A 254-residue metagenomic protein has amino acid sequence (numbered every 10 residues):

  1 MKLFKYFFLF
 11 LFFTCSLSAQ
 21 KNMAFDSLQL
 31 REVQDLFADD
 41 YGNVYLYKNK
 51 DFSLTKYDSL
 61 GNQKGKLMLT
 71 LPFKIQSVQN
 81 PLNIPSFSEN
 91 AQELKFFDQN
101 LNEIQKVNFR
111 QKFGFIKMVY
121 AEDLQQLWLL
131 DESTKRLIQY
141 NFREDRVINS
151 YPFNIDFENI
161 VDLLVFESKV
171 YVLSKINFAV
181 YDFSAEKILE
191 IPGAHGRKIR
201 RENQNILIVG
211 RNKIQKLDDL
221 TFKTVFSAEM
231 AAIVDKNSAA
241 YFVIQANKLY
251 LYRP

Functional and structural regions predicted by a protein language model:
M1-A24: Bacterial Sec-dependent N-terminal signal peptides
Q20-N83: Start-of-domain marker
K21-Q29, G61-M68, E103-R110, D145-N154 (+2 more regions): A short beta-strand motif characteristic of beta-propeller blades
L30-F37, L71-V78, F113-E122, F157-E167 (+2 more regions): Repeated scaffold domains used in trafficking and secretory/extracellular systems, primarily beta-propellers
D35-K48, L82-S88, Q125-D131, V165-L173 (+5 more regions): Short beta-strand elements that form the blades of beta-propeller/WD-repeat-like and other beta-sheet-rich scaffold
Y47, T55-Y57, F96-Q99, I138-Y140 (+3 more regions): Hydrophobic/aromatic beta-strand positions that recur at structurally equivalent sites within the blades
R110-L163: Hydrophobic, well-structured mid-protein blocks that either form specific transmembrane helices
N177-S227: Intrinsically disordered, low-complexity segments enriched in Gly and acidic/Ser/Thr residues that form flexible
